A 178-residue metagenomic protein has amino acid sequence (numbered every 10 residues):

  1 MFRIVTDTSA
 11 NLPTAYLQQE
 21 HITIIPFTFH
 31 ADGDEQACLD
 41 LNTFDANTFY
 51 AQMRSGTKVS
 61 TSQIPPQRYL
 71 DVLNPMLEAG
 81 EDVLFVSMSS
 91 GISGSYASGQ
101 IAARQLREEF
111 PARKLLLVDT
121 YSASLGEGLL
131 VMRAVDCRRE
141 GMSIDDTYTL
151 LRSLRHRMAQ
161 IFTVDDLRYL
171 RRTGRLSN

Functional and structural regions predicted by a protein language model:
R3, S9-L17, I22-Q36, G91 (+4 more regions): Mixed-charge interfacial surface used for oligomerization/domain docking and macromolecular partner engagement
Q36-E109: Class I S-adenosyl-L-methionine
